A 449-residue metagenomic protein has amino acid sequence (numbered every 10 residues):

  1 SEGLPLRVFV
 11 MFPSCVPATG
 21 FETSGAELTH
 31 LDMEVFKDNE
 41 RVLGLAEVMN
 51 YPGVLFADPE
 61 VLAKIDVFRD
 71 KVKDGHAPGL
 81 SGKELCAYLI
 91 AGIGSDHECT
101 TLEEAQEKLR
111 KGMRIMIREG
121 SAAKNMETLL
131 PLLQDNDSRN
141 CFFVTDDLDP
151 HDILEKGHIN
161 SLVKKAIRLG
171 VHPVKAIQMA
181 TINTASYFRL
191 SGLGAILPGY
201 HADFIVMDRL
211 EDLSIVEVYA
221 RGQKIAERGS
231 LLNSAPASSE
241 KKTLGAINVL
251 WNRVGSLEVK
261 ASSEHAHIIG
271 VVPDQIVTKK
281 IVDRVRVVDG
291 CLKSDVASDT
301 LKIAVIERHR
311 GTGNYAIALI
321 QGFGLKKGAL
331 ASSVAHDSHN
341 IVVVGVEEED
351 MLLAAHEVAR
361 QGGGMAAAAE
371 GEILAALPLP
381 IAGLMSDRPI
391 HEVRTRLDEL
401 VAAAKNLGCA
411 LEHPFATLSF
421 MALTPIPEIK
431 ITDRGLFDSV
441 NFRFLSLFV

Functional and structural regions predicted by a protein language model:
S1-V72, N136, I373-P378: Divalent-metal coordination cores built from histidine and acidic residues
E2, K37-D38, R69, L89 (+3 more regions): Alpha-helix boundary recognition
V10, F143, V344-E347: Residue-level marker for buried hydrophobic side chains located in beta-strands that build the well-ordered beta-sheet
F12, A77, E307: Short beta-strand/turn micro-motifs composed of small residues that flank or help shape donor/cofactor-binding pockets
C15, M49, L148, R310 (+1 more regions): Short, glycine/serine-rich, charged loops/turns that create anion-binding and catalytic segments at active sites
A18-E22, L85-C86, K108, D152-I153 (+2 more regions): Short, solvent-exposed polar/charged micro-motifs at secondary-structure junctions
L43-A180, A185-A195, F204-R209, S214-A220 (+3 more regions): Active-site core of metal-dependent hydrolases
L154-G170, V174-V449: Active-site microenvironment of metallo-dependent hydrolases
